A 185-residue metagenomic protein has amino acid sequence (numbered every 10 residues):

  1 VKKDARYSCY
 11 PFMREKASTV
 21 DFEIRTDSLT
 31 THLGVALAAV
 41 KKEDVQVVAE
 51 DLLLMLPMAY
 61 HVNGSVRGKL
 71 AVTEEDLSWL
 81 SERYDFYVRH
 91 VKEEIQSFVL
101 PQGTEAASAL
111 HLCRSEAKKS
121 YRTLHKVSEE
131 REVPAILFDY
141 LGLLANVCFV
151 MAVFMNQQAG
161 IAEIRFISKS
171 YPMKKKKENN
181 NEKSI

Functional and structural regions predicted by a protein language model:
V1-I185: Phosphate/pyrophosphate-binding loop motifs in nucleotide- or prenyl diphosphate-using proteins
